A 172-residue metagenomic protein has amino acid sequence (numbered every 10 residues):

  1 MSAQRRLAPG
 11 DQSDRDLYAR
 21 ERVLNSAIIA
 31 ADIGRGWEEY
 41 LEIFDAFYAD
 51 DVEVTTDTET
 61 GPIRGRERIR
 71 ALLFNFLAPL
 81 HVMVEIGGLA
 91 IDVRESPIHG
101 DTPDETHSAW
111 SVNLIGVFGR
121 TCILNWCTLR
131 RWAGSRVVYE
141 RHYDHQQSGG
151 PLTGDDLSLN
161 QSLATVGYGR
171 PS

Functional and structural regions predicted by a protein language model:
M1-S172: C-terminal and inter-domain tail/linker signature
